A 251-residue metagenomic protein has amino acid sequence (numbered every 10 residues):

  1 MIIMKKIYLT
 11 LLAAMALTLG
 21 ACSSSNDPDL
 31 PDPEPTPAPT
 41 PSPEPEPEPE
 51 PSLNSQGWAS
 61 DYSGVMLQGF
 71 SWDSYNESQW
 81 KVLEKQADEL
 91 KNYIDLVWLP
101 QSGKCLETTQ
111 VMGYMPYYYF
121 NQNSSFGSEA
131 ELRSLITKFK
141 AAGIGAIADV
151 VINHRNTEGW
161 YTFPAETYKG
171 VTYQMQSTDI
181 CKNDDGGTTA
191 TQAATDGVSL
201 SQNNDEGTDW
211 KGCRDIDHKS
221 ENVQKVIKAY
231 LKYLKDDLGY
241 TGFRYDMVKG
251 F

Functional and structural regions predicted by a protein language model:
M1-G20: Sec-dependent bacterial lipoprotein signal peptides
T10-A13, P28, T36, S125-F126 (+2 more regions): A generic structural micro-environment signature that highlights single residues at secondary-structure boundaries
T10-L12, S60, N92: A generic structural signal for short, non-catalytic loop/turn and secondary-structure boundary residues
L17-Q56: Bacterial Sec-dependent N-terminal signal peptides
S23-S24, S63-V65: Transmembrane beta-strand segments of Gram-negative outer membrane beta-barrel proteins
S52-W58, V65, F70-K81, K85-D88 (+1 more regions): Substrate-binding/active-site clefts of carbohydrate-active enzymes
G242-V248: Short catalytic-loop micro-motif centered on adjacent basic/acidic residues
